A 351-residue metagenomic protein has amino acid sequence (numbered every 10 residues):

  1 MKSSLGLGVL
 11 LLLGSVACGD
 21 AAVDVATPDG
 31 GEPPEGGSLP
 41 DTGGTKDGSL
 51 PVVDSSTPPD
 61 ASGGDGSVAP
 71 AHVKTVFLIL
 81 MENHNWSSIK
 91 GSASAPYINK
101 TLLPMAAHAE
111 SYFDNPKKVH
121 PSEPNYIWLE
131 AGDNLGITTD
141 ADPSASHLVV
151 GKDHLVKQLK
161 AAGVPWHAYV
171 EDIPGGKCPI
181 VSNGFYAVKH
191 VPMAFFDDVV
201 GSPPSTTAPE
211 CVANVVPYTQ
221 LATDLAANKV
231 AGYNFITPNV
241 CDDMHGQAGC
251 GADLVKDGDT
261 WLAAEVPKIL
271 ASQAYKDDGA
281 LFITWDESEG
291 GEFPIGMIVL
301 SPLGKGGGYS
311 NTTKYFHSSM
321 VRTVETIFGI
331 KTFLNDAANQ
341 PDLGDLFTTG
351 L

Functional and structural regions predicted by a protein language model:
M1-V16: Sec-dependent bacterial lipoprotein signal peptides
L12, E35, D41, T45-D47 (+6 more regions): A generic "functional-site adjacency" signal
L13-V68: Ser/Thr-rich, Pro/Gly/Ala-heavy low-complexity intrinsically disordered linkers and tails of secreted extracellular
G66-L351: Flexible, surface-exposed loop/gating regions in the mature catalytic domains of secreted/periplasmic hydrolases
